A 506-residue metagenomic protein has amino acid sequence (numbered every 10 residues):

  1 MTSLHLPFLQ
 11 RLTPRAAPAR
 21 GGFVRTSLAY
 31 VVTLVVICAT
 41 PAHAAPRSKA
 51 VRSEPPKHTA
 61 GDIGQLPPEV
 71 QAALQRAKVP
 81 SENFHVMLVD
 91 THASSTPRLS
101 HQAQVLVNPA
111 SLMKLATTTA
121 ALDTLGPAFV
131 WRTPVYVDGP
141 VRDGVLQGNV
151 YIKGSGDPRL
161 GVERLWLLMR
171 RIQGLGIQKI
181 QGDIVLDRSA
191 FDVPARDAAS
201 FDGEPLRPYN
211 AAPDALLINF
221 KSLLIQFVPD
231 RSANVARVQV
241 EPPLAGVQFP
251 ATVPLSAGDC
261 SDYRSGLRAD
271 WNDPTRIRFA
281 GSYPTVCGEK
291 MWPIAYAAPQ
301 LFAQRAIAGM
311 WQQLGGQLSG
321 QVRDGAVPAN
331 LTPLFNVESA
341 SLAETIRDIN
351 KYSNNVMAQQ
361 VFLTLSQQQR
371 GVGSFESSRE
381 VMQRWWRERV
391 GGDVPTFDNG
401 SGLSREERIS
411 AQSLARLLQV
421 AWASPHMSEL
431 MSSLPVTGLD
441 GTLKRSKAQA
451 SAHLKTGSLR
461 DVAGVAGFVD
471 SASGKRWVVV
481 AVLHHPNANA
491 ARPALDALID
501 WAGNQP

Functional and structural regions predicted by a protein language model:
T2-L12, G22-Y30, L34, A42-A77 (+1 more regions): N-terminal secretory targeting signals
A45-A77, D123-G392, N504-Q505: Conserved serine DD-peptidase/penicillin-binding transpeptidase domain and beta-lactam-recognizing active-site
Q65-P68, V79, S94-L106, L216 (+1 more regions): His/Glu-rich zincin catalytic helix
Q75-H101, R323: A short, well-structured edge-of-sheet supersecondary motif
S94-S95, K114-A121, I184, L216 (+5 more regions): Residue-level preference for non-acidic, small/hydrophobic
R98-S100, Y352, F362-P506: Small-residue-rich helix-loop
S100-A120: Short active-site loop at a secondary-structure junction that contains or immediately precedes the catalytic residue(s)
Q102-V107, P293-I294, S401-S404: A short glycine/serine-rich beta->alpha loop
